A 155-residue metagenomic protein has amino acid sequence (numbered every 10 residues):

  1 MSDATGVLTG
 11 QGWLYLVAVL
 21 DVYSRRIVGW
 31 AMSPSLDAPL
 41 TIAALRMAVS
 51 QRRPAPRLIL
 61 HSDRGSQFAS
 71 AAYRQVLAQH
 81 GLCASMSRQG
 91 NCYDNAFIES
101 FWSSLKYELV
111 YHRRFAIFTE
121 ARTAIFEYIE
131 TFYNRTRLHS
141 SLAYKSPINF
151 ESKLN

Functional and structural regions predicted by a protein language model:
M1-N155: Charged DNA-binding/catalytic regions of mobile-element recombinases
